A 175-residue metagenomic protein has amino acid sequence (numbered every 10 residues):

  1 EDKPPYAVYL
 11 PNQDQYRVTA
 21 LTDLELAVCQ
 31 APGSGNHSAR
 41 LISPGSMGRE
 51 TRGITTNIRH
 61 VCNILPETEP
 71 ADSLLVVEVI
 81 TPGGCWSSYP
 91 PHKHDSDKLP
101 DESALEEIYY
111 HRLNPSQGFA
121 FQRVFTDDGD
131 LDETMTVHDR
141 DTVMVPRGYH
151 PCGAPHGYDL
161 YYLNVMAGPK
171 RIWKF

Functional and structural regions predicted by a protein language model:
E1, E78-P82, D101-G129, T136 (+2 more regions): Short, conserved beta-strand element in jelly-roll/cupin
D2-Q15, T19-L21, A31, T136-G157: Conserved metal-binding segment of the jelly-roll/cupin
N12, A20-T22, V28-G33, L65-P66 (+4 more regions): Short, structured patches in soluble enzyme cores that scaffold and shape functional sites
R17-V18, S34-S38, C85-S88: Short, well-ordered, mixed-charge alpha-helical segments that flank or form enzyme active sites
L24-I64, R123, L163-F175: Double-stranded beta-helix
N57-I108: A short glycine-rich, His/Asp/Glu-containing loop-to-beta-strand
Q122-R123, D132, C152-Y162: Short conserved catalytic/interaction loops centered on acidic-Pro-aromatic/His motifs
D132-E133, H138-D139, W173: Extended hydrophobic/aromatic segments used for targeting, binding, or gating
